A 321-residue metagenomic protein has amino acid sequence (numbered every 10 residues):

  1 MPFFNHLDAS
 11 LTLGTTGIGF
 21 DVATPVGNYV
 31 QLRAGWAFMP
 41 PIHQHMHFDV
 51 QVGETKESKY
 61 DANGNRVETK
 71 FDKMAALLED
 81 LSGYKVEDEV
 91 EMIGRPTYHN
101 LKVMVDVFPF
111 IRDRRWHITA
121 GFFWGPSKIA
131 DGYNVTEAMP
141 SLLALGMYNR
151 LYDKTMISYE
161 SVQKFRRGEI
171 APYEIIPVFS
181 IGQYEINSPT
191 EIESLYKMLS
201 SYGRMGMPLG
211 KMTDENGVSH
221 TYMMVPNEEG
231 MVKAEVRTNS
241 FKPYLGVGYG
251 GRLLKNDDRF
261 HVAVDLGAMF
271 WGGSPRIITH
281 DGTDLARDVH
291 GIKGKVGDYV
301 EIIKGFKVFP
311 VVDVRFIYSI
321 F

Functional and structural regions predicted by a protein language model:
M1, H6-S10, P41-H99, S127-S240 (+1 more regions): Extracellular/periplasm-exposed beta-strand and loop segments of Gram-negative cell-envelope proteins, dominated by
M1-H6, Y29, F110-W116, D131 (+2 more regions): Short loop/turn motifs that connect adjacent beta-strands in outer-membrane beta-barrel proteins
H6-P41, E91: Long, hydrophobic N-terminal alpha-helical segment
L7, T16-F20, V30, H99-V103 (+2 more regions): Hydrophobic, lipid-facing positions within transmembrane beta-strands of outer-membrane proteins
A9-L11, V22, L32-A34, V105 (+4 more regions): Membrane-embedded beta-strand positions of outer-membrane beta-barrel proteins
L13-G17, W36-I42, F122-K128, G251 (+2 more regions): Transmembrane beta-strands of outer-membrane beta-barrel pores
R95-K128: Ordered, amphipathic secondary-structure segments that act as subunit-interaction surfaces in large macromolecular
F260-V264, G273-I277: A C-terminal functional module that forms or caps the active site or interfaces directly with catalytic machinery
